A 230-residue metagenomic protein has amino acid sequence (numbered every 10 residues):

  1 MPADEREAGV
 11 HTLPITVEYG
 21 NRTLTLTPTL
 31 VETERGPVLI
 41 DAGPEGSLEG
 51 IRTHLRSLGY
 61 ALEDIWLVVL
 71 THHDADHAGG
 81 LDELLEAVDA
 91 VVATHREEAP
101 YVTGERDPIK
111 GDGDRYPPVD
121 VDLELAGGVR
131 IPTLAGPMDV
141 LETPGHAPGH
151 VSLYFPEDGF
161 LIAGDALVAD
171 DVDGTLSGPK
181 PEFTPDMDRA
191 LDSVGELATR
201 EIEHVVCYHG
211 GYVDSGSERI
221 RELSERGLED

Functional and structural regions predicted by a protein language model:
P2-L58, S152-D170: Conserved beta-strand hairpin/beta-sheet module of binuclear metal-dependent hydrolase folds, prominently
R6-A8, A87-V88, E201: Short, structured coil segments at secondary-structure junctions
E7-V17, I109-G113, L134-G136: Short Pro/Gly-enriched beta-strand edge/turn motifs at strand-loop
V31, D41, I51, H72 (+8 more regions): Divalent metal-coordination and catalytic microenvironments
V38-I40, V69, V92, F160-I162 (+1 more regions): Residue-level marker for buried hydrophobic side chains located in beta-strands that build the well-ordered beta-sheet
E45-G46, P137-P144, P148-G227: Metallo-beta-lactamase
G46-L48, H54-R130: Active-site HxH/HxHxD metal-binding segment of metal-dependent hydrolases
D122-P144: Internal catalytic-core helix/loop-beta-alpha segment that presents or stabilizes conserved functional determinants
